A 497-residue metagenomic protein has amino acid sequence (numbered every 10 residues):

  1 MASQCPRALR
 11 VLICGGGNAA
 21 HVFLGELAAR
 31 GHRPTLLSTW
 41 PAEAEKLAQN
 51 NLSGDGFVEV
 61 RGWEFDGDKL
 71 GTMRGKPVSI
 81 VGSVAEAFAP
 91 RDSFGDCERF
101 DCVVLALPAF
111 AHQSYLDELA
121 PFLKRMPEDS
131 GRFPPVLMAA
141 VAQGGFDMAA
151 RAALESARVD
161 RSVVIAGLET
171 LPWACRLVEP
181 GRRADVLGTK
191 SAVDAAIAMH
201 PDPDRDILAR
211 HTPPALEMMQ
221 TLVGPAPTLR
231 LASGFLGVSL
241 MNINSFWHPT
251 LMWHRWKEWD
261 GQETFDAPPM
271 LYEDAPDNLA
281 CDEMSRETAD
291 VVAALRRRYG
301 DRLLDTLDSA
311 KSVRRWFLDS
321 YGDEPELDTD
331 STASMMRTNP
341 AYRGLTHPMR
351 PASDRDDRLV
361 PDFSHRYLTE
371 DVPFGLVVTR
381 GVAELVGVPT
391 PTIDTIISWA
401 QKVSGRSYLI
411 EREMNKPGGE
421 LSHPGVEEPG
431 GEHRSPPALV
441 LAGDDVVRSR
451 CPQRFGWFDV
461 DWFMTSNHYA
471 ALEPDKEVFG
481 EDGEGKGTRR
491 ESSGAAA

Functional and structural regions predicted by a protein language model:
A2-G67: NAD(P)+-binding Rossmann beta1-loop-alpha1 motif at the extreme N-terminus of oxidoreductases
R10, D101-C102, V136: Structural motif
L52-S83, A166: N-terminal glycine-rich dinucleotide-binding loop that anchors FAD/FMN and/or NAD(P) in oxidoreductases
L70-F122: Rossmann-like NAD(P)-binding element
L123-G145: ADP-ribose/adenylate-binding Rossmann-like module
V141-F265: Rossmann-fold dinucleotide-binding core
P225-V377, V386: C-terminal substrate-binding/catalytic lobe of Rossmann-fold NAD(P)-dependent dehydrogenases
R315-D475, F479: Long, low-complexity C-terminal extensions of enzymes
